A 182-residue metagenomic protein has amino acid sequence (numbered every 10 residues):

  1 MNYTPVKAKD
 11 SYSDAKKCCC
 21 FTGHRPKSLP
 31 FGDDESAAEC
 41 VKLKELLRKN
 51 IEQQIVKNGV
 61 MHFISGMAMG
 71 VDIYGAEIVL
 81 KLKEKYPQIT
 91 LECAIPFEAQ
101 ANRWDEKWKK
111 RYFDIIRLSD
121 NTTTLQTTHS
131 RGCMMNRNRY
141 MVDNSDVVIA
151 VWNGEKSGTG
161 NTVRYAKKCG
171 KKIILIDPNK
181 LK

Functional and structural regions predicted by a protein language model:
N2-K182: Acidic/glycine-enriched connector segments
